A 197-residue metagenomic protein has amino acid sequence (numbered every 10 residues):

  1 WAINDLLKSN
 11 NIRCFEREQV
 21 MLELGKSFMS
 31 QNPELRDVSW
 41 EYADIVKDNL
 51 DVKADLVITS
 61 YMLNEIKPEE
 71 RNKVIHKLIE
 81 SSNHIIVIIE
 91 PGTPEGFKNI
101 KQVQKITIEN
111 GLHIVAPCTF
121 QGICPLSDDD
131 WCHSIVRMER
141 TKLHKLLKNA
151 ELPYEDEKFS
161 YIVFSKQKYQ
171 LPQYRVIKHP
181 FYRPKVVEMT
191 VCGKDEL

Functional and structural regions predicted by a protein language model:
W1-S9: Conserved SAM-binding loop of SAM-dependent methyltransferases across substrates and taxa, primarily the Class I
R17-V20: Conserved SAM/SAH-binding beta-strand->alpha-helix loop
G25-K26: Conserved SAM-binding loop
N32-K47: Conserved SAM-binding strand-loop segment of SAM-dependent methyltransferases
A54-E70, G92: A short SAM/SAH-binding and catalytic strip from SAM-dependent methyltransferases
E70-I88: A short glycine-rich, Lys/Arg-flanked "PGG" loop and its adjoining helix->strand segment in the class I
S82-E95, H113-A116: Conserved beta-strand signature within the Rossmann-like core of class I S-adenosyl-L-methionine
T141-L197: C-terminal lobe and adjacent flexible extensions of AdoMet/dcAdoMet transferase-like proteins
